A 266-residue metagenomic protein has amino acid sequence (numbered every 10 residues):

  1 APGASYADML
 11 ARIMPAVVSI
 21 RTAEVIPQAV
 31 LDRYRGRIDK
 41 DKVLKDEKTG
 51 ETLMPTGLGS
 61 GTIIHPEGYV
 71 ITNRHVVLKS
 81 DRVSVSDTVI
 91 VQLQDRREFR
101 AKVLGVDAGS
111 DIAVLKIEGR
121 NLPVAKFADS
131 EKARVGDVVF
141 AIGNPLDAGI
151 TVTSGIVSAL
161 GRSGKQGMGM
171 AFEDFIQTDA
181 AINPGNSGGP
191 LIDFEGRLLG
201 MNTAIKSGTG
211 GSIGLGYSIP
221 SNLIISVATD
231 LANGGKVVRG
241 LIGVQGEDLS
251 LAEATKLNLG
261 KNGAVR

Functional and structural regions predicted by a protein language model:
A1-V265: Serine-dependent protease modules
